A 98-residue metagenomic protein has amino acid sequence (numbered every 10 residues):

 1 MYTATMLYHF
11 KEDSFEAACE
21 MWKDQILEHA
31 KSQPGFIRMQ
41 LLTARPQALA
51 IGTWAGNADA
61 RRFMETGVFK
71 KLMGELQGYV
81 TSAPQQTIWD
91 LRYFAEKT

Functional and structural regions predicted by a protein language model:
M1-L49, A55-G67, T81-T98: Short S/T/G/P-rich N-terminal loop/turn motif that feeds into the first structured element of a domain
F69-G78: Outer-membrane beta-barrel domain signature
